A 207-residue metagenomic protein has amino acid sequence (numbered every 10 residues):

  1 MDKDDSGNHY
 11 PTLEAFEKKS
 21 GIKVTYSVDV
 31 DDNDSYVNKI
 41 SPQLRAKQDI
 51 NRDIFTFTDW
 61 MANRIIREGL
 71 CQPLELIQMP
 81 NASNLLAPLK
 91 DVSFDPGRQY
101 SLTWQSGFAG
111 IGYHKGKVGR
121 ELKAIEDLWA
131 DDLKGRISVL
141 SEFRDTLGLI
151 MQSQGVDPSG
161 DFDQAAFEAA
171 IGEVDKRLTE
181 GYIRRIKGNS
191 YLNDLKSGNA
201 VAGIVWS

Functional and structural regions predicted by a protein language model:
M1-R64, N193: Early extracytoplasmic/lumenal segment of secretory-pathway proteins
D2, F55-M61, H114, F143 (+2 more regions): Beta->alpha turn/N-cap motifs
H9-L13, E17, V37, S41 (+8 more regions): Extracytoplasmic/secreted envelope proteins and their assembly/folding machinery, especially bacterial periplasmic
G21-K23, D49-D53, L133-I137, T179-E180 (+1 more regions): Loop/turn elements at helix/coil->beta-strand transitions in domains of secreted/extracellular proteins
D31, D59-M61, L70, M79 (+3 more regions): Solvent-exposed coil/turn segments that connect beta secondary-structure elements in extracytoplasmic/periplasmic
R45-F57, Q72-I111, R136: A structural signal for short loop-to-beta-strand junctions that line the ligand-binding cleft of periplasmic/secreted
G116-K123, G155-F162: Short helix-loop capping/hinge motifs at secondary-structure junctions, enriched in acidic/polar residues
S138-E142, T146, I150, P158-S207: Ligand-binding pocket segment of bilobal, Venus flytrap-like solute-binding proteins
